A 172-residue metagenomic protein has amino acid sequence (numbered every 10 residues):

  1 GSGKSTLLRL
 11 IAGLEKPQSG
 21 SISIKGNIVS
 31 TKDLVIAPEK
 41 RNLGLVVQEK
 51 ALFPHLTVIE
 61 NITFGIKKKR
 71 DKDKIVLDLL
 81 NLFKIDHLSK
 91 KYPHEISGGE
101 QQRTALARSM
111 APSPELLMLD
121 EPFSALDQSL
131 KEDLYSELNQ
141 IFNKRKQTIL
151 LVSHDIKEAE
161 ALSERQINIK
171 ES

Functional and structural regions predicted by a protein language model:
A12: Helix-to-loop junction immediately C-terminal to a conserved catalytic motif
G20-T31: Conserved ABC transporter NBD signature motif
V29-G44, K68: ABC ATPase NBD coupling module
S30-T31, D71-S89, N139-Q140: Conserved ABC ATPase "signature" region
K91-H94, P112: Conserved signature/switch motifs of ABC ATPase nucleotide-binding domains
T104-S113: ABC ATPase nucleotide-binding domain "signature" region
L117-E121: Catalytic Walker B motif of ABC-type/P-loop ATPase nucleotide-binding domains
K146-V152: Conserved H-loop
